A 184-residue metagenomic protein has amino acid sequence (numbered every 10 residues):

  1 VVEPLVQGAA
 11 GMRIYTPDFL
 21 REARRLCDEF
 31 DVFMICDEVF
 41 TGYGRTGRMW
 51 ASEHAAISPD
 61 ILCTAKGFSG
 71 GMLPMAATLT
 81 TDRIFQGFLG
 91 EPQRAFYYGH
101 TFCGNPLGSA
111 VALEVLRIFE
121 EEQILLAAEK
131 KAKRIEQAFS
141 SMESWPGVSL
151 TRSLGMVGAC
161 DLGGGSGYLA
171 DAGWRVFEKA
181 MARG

Functional and structural regions predicted by a protein language model:
V1-G184: Conserved N-terminal phosphate-binding loop of PLP-dependent enzymes in the Aspartate aminotransferase
